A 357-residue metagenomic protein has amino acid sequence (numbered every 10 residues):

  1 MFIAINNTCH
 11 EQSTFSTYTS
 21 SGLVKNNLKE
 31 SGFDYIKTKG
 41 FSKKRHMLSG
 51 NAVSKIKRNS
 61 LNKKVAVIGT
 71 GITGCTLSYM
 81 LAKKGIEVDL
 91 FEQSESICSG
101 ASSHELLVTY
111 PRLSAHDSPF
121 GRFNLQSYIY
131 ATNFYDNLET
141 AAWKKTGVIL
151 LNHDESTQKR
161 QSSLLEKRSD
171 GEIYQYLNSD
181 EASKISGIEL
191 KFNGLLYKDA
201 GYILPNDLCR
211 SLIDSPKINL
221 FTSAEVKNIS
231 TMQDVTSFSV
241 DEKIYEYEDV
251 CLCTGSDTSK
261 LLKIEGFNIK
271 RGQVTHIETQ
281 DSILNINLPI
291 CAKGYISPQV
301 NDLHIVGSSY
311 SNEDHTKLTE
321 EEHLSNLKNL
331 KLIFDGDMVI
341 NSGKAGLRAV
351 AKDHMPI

Functional and structural regions predicted by a protein language model:
F2-S49: C-terminal substrate-binding/active-site "lid" region of AdoMet-derived donor-dependent transferases
F15-S16, P119-S127, H153-T157, L195-S211 (+1 more regions): Short beta-strand to alpha-helix junction loop
N62-L90: N-terminal Rossmann-like FAD-binding beta1-loop-alpha1 element of flavoenzymes
K83-S103: Glycine-rich FAD pyrophosphate-binding loop
C98, I244-I290, T316-E320, D335-M338: Central helical "cap/lid" subdomain
L106-I185: Dinucleotide-binding Rossmann-like beta1-alpha1 core, especially the glycine-rich loop that anchors the ADP
H153-D154, E181, K328-I357: Flavin (FAD/FMN) cofactor-binding core of flavoprotein oxidoreductases
L195-V240, Y245, D249, C253 (+1 more regions): Helical element adjacent to the flavin cofactor pocket in flavoenzyme catalytic cores
